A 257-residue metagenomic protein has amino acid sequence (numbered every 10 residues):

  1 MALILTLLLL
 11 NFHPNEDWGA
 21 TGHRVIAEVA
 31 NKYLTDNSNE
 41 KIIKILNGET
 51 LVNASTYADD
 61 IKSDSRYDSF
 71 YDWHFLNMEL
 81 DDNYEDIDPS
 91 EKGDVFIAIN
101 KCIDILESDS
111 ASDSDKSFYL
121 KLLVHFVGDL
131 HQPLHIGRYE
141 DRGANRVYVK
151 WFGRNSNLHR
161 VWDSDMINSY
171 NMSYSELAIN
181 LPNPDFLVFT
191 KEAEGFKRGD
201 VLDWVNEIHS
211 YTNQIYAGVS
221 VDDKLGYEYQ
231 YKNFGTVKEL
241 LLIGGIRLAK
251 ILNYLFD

Functional and structural regions predicted by a protein language model:
A2-N11: Sec-dependent N-terminal signal peptides
P14-V124, P133, R138-D257: N-terminal, motif-rich segments that launch catalysis or mediate targeting to/interaction with membranes, typified by
